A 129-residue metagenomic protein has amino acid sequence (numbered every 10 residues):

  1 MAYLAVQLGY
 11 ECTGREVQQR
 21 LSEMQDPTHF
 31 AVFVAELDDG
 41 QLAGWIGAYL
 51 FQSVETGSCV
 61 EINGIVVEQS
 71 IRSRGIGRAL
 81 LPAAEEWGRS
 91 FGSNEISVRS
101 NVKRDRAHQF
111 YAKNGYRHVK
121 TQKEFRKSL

Functional and structural regions predicted by a protein language model:
A2-S58, L81-P82, V119: Acetyl-CoA-dependent GNAT
S58, R74, S90-N94: Short coil/turn segments at alpha/beta junctions that flank glycine-rich nucleotide-binding fingerprints
S58-Q69, K123: Conserved acetyl-CoA binding element of GNAT-fold acetyltransferases
V67, S73-E86, Q109, K113: Conserved acetyl-CoA-binding loop-helix of GNAT-fold acetyltransferases
L81, G88-S100: Conserved GNAT acetyl-CoA-binding A-motif
V98-A107, R126-L129: Conserved beta-strand-loop-alpha-helix junction that forms the acyl-donor binding cleft
A112-T121: Conserved acetyl-CoA-binding loop of GNAT-fold acetyltransferases
